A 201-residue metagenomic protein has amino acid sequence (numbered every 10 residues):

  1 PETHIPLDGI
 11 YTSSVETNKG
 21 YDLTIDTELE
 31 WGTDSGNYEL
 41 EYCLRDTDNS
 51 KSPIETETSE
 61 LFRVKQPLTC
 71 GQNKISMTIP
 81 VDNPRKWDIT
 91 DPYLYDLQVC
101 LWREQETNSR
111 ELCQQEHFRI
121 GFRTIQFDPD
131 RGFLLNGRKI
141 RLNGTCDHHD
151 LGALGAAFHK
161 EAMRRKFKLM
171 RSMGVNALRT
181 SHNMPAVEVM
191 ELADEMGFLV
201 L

Functional and structural regions predicted by a protein language model:
P1-V200: Secreted/periplasmic carbohydrate-active enzymes, especially glycoside hydrolases
